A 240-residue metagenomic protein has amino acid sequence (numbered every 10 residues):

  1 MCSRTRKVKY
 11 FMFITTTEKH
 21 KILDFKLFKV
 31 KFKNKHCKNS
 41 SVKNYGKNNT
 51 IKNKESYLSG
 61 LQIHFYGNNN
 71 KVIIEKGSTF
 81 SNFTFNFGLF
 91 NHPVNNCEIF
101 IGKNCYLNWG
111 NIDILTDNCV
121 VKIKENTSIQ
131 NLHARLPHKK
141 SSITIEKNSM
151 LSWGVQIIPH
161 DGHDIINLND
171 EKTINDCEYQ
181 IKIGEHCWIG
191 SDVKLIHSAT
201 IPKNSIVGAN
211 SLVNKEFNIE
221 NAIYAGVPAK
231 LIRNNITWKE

Functional and structural regions predicted by a protein language model:
M1-F83, N148, G154-V155, G162-I166 (+4 more regions): Terminal amphipathic alpha-helical/low-complexity segments used for targeting or macromolecular assembly
I63, L89-F90, V213: Beta-strand elements of modular eukaryotic interaction domains
K71-T200, V227-P228, N235-I236: Flexible, glycine/small-residue-enriched loop-and-beta-strand segment within the central core of proteins
K194, L212-N214, L231: Generic hydrophobic alpha-helical segments
T200-A225: C-terminal/domain-terminus segments
